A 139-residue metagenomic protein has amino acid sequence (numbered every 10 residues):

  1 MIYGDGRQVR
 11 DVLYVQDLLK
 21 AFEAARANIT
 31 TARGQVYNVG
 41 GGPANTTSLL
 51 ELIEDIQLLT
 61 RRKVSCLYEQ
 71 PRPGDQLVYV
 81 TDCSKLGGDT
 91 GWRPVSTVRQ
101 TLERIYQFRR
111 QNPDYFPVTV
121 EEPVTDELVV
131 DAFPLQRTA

Functional and structural regions predicted by a protein language model:
M1-A139: C-terminal substrate-binding subdomain of Rossmann-fold SDR/epimerase-dehydratase oxidoreductases
